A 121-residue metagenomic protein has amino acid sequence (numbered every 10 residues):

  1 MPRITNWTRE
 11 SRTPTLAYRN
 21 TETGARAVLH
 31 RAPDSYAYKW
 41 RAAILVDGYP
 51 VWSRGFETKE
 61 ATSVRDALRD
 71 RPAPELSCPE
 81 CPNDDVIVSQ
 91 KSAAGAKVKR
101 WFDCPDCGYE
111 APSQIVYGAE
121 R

Functional and structural regions predicted by a protein language model:
M1-G24, Y49-S53: Negatively charged, low-complexity tracts enriched in Asp/Glu with abundant Ser/Thr
A32-W52: Short aromatic-glycine-(Arg/Gly/Cys) micro-motifs in beta-strand/loop hairpins
G48-T62, D66, E110-P112: A short, exposed loop/beta-hairpin motif centered on an aromatic-Gly-Thr core
R71-S77, V98-R100: Short metal-coordination and nucleic-acid-contact micro-motifs, chiefly zinc-binding Cys/His arrays
C78-C81, C104-C107: Short cysteine-rich clusters marking metal-coordination/redox-active sites
D85-V86, A111: Cys/His-rich microdomains that often coordinate metals
Q90-F102: Short linker/helix segments within small regulatory modules
P105-R121: Short metal-binding segments enriched for Cys and/or His
